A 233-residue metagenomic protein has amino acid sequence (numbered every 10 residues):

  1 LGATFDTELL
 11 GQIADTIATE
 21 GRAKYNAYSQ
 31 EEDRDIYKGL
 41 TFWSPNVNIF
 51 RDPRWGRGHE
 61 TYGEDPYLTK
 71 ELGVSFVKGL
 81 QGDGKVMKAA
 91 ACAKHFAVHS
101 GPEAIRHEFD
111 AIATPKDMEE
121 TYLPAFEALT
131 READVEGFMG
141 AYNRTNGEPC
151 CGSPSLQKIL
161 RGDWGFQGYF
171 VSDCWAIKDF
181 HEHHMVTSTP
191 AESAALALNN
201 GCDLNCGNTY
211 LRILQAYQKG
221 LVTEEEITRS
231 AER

Functional and structural regions predicted by a protein language model:
L1-R233: Glycoside hydrolase catalytic-domain context in secreted enzymes
